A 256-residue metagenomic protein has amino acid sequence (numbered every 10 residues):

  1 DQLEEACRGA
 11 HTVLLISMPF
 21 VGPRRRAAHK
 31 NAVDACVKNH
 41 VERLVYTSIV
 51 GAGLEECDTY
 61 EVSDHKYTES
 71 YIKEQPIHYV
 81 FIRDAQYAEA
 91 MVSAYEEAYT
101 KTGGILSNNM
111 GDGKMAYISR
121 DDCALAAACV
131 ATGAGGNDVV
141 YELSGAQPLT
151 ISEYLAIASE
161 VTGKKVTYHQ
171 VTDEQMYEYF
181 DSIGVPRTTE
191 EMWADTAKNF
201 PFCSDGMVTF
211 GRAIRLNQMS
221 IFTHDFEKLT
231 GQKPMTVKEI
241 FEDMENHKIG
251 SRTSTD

Functional and structural regions predicted by a protein language model:
D1-H11: Conserved Rossmann-fold cofactor-binding substructure of NAD(P)-dependent oxidoreductases
A6-R8, P19-A27, A35-R43, V50-I183 (+1 more regions): Oxidoreductase cofactor-interface core, primarily capturing Rossmann-like NAD(P)-dependent enzymes
T12, T132, G163, V185 (+1 more regions): Residue-level marker of structural boundaries
T12-I16, Y46: Redox-cofactor binding/interface segments in oxidoreductases and associated redox assembly factors
V13, H78, I105-L106, G136-N137 (+4 more regions): A general structural signal for well-ordered secondary-structure junctions
E174-D256: A hydrophobic C-terminal alpha-helical subdomain
